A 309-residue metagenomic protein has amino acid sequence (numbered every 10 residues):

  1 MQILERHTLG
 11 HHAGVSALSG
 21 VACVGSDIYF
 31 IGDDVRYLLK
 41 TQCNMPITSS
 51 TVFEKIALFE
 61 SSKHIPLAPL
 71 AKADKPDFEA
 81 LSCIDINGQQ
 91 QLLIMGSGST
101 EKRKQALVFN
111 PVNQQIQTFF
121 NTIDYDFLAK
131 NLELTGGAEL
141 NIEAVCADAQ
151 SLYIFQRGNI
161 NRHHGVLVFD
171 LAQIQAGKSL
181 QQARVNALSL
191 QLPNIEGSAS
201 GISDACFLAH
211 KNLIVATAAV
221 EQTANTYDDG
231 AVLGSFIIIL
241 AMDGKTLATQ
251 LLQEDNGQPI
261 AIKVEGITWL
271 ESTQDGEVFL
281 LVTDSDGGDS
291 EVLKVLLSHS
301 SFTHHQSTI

Functional and structural regions predicted by a protein language model:
M1-I309: Sequence/structural signature of beta-propeller domains
